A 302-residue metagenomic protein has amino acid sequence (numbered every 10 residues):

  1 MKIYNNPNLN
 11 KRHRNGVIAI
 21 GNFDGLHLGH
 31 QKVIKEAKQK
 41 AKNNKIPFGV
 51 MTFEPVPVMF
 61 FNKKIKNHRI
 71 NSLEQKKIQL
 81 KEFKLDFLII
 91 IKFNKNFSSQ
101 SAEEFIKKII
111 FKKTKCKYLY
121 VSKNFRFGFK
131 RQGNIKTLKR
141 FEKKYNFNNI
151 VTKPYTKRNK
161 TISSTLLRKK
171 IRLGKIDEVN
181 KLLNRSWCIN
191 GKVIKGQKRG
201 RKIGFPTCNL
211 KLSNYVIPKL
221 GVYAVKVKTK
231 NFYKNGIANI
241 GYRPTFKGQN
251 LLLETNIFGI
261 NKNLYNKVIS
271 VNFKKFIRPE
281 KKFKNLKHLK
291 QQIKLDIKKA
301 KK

Functional and structural regions predicted by a protein language model:
K2-N8, I89: Short acidic-hydrophobic, aromatic-tinged amphipathic segments that line or gate anion-handling sites
N8-H68, S72: N-terminal catalytic cores of NTP/NDP-binding nucleotidyl/phosphoryl-transfer enzymes
L9-H13, K95-S98, Y155-K160: A short acidic, often aromatic-flanked loop/helix-cap motif at beta-alpha or helix-coil junctions that lines enzyme
H27, L80, L119, V179 (+2 more regions): Residue-level signal for inorganic ion chemistry
M59-K123, F127-Y145: N-terminal Rossmann-like or analogous alpha/beta NTP/dinucleotide-binding catalytic cores that position adenine
E142-I237: Glycine-rich, Lys/Arg-enriched anion-binding loops that position phosphate/diphosphate groups for phosphoryl
K195-K302: Phosphate/ribose-recognition catalytic cores of enzymes acting on nucleotide-derived substrates
